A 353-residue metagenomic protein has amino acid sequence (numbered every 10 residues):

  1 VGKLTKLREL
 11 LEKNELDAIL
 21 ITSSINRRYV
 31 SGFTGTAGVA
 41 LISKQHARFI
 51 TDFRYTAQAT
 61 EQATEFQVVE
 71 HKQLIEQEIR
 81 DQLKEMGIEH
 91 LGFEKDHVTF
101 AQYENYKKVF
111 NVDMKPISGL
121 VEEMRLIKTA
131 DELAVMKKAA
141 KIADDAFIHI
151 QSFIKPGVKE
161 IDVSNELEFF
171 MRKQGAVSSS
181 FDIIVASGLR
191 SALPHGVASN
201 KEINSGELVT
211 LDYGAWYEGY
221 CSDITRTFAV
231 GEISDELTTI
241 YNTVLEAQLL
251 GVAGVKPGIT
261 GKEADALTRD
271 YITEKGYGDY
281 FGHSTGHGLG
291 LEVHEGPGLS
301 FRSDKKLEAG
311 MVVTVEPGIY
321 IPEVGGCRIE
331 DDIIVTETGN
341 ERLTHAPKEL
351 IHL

Functional and structural regions predicted by a protein language model:
V1-L353: Active-site neighborhoods and metal-handling regions in enzymes and metal-associated proteins
